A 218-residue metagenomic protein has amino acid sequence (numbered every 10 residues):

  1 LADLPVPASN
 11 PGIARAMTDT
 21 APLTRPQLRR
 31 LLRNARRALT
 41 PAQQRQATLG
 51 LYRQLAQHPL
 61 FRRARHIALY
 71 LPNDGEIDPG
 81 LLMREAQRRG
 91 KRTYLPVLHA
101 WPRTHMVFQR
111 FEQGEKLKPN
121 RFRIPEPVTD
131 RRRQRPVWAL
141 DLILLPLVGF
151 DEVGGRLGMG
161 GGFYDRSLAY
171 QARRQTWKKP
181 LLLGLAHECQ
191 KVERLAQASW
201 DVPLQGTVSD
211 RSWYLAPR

Functional and structural regions predicted by a protein language model:
D3, T18-W138: N-terminal active-site beta-alpha-beta segment that forms phosphate/nucleotide-binding and substrate-recognition loops
D3-L23, Q27, N34, A38 (+6 more regions): Surface-exposed, charge/polar-rich loops and edge strands
Q54, R156-L157: Short linear sequence motifs
L69-L71, L145-P146, S209: Redox-cofactor binding/interface segments in oxidoreductases and associated redox assembly factors
N73-G75, V148-E152: Short glycine-rich anion-binding loops that position phosphate/pyrophosphate groups of nucleotides and phosphorylated
